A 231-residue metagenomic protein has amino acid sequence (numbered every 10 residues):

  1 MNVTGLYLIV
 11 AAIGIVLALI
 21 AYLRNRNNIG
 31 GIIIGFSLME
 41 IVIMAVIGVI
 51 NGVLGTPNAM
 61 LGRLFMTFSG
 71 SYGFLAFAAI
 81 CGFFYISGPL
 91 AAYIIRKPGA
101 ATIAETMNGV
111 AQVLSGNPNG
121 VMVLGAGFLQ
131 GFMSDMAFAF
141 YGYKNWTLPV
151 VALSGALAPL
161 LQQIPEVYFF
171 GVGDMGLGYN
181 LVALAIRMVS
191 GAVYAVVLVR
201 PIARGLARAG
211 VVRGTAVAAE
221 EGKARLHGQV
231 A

Functional and structural regions predicted by a protein language model:
M1-V10, A59, T67-G73, K144-A231: Membrane-embedded alpha-helical hairpins and interfacial helices in multi-pass inner-membrane proteins
N2-A91, R204: Hydrophobic transmembrane alpha-helices
L17-L23, S37, I43-G48, G125-V167: Short helix-perturbing small/polar motifs within transmembrane alpha-helices
I32, F36, E40, G73 (+11 more regions): Membrane-helix interfacial "entry" motifs
I41-A45, G82, I86, P98 (+5 more regions): Hydrophobic alpha-helical transmembrane segments
G48-G55, T106-S115, G155-P165: Aromatic-anchored segments of alpha-helical transmembrane domains
L54-F65, P98, A111-N117, P165-F169: Transmembrane helix-loop junctions in multi-pass membrane proteins
T106-D135, F169-F170: Interfacial aromatic-anchored transmembrane helix boundaries in multi-pass membrane proteins
